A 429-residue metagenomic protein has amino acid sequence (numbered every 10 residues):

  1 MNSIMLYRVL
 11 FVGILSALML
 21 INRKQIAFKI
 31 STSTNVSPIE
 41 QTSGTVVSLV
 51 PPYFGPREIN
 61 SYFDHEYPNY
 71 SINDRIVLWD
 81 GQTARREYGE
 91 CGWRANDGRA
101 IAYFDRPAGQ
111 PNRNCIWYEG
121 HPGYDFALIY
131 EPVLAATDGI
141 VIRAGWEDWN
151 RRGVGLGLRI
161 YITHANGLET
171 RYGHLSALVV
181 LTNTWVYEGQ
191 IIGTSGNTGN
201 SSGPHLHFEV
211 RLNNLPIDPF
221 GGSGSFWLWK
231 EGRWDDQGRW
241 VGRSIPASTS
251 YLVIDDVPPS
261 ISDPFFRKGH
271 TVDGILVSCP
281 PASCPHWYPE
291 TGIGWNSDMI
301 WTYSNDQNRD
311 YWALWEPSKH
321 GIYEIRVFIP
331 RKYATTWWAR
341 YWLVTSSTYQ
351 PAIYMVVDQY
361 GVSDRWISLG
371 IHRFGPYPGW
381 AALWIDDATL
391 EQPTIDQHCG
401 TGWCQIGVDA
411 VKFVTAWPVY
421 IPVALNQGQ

Functional and structural regions predicted by a protein language model:
M1-V36: Sec-dependent, cleavable N-terminal signal peptides
S31-N96, L181-Y187, E209-V253: Acidic, glycine-rich catalytic/binding loops that coordinate metals and/or anionic ligands
Y67-T137, W146, R152, G157-L158: Short glycine/threonine/proline-enriched tight-turn/helix- or strand-capping micro-motif at secondary-structure
A108-N112, E119-P122, A136-T182, P204-L212: Zn2+-dependent peptidoglycan hydrolase active-site motif and core
C115-I116, W149-V154, N197-S201, K332 (+1 more regions): Short consensus segments that form the blades of beta-propeller domains, in both extracellular/periplasmic
G139-V141, N183-S195: A structural signal for short beta-strand/turn segments enriched in small hydrophobics and glycine
T249-W417: Extracytoplasmic
P422: Conserved functional hotspot residues at active sites or interaction interfaces
